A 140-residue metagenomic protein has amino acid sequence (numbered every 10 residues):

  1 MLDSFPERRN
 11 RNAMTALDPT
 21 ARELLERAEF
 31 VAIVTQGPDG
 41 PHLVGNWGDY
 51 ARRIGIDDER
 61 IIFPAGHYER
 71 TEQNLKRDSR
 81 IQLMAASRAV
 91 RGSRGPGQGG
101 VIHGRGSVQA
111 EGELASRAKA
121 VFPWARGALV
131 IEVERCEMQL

Functional and structural regions predicted by a protein language model:
M1-L140: Binding-site signature for planar aromatic cofactors or substrates
